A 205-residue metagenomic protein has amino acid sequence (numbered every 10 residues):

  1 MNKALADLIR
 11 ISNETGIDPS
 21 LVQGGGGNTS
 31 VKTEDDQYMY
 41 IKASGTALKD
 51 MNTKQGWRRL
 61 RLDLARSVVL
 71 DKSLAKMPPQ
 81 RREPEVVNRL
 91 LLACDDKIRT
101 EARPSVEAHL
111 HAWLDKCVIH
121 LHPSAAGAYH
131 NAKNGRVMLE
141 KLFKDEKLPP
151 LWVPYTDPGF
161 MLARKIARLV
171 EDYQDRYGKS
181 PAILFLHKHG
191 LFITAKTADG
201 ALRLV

Functional and structural regions predicted by a protein language model:
M1-V205: Glycine-rich flexible loops
